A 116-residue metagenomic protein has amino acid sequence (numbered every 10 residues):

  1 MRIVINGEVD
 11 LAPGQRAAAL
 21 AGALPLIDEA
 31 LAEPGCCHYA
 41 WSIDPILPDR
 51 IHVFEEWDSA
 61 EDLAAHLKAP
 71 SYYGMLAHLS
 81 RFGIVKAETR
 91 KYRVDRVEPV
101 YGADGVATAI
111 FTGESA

Functional and structural regions predicted by a protein language model:
I3-D10, A40-L67: Short, well-ordered beta-strand segments in beta-rich or mixed alpha/beta enzyme and ligand-binding folds
I3-W41: N-terminal first-folded block
V4, A18, H52, Y92-D95: Small/flexible residues
A12, A21, S71, R96-E98: Intrinsically disordered, low-complexity segments enriched in polar/charged small residues
A17-A19, D49-I51, L63, P99-Y101: Short acidic, gly/pro-rich beta-turn/loop elements at beta-sheet edges and active-site/ligand-binding grooves
P25-C37, E56-K91: An amphipathic, aromatic/His-enriched active-site/gating alpha helix that lines ligand/cofactor pockets
S42-D49, A77-A116: Glycine-rich beta-strand-turn "strand-cap" elements at beta-sheet edges
